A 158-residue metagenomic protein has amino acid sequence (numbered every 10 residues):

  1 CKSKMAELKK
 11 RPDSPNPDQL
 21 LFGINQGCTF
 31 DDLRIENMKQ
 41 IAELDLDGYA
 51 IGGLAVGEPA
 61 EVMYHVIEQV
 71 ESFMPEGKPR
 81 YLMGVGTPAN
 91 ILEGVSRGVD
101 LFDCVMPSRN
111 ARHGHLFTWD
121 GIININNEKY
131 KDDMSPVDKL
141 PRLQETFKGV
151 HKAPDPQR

Functional and structural regions predicted by a protein language model:
C1-K4, E36: Acidic/glycine-rich phosphate/pyrophosphate-binding loops and surrounding catalytic core that coordinate Mg2+
L8-P12, N16-K139, E145, G149: Glycine-rich phosphate/ribose-binding loops and adjacent secondary-structure elements that form binding surfaces
I125, A153-P156: Hydrophobic, secondary-structure "cap" segments at the distal end of domains
